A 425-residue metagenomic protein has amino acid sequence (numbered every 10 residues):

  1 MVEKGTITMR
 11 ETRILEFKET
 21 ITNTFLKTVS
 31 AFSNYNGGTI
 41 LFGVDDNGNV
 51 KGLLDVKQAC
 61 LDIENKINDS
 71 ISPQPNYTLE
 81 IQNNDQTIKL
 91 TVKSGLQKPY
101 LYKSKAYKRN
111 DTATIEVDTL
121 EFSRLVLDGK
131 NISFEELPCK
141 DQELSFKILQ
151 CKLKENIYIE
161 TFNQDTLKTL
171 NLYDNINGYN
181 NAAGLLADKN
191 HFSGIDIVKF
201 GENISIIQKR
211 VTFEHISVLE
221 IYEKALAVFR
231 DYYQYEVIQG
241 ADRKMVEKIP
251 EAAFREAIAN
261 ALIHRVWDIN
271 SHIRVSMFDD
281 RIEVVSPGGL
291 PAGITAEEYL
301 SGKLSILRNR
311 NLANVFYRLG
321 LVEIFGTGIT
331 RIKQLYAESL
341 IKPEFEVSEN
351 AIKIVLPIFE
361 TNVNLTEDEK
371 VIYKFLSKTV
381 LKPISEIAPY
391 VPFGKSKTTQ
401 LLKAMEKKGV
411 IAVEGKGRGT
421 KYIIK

Functional and structural regions predicted by a protein language model:
M1-E251, R255-N362, K382-E386, F393-Q400 (+1 more regions): Conserved N-terminal catalytic/coupling substructures associated with nucleotide/phosphate chemistry
L226, E369-S377: Hydrophobic residues on short alpha-helical segments
V246, L365, L376: Residue-level marker of regulatory loop/turn positions in helix-turn-helix DNA-binding domains and in histidine
R308, N364-I372: N-terminal positioning helix adjacent to the helix-turn-helix/winged-helix DNA-binding module
I358-F359, L365-D368, V413-K425: Short, cationic-aromatic polyanion-contact patches
D368, T379, A404-M405: Low-complexity, intrinsically disordered/propeptide-like segments
L376-T379, Y390: Bacterial helix-turn-helix/winged-helix DNA-binding modules and their immediately adjacent linkers
